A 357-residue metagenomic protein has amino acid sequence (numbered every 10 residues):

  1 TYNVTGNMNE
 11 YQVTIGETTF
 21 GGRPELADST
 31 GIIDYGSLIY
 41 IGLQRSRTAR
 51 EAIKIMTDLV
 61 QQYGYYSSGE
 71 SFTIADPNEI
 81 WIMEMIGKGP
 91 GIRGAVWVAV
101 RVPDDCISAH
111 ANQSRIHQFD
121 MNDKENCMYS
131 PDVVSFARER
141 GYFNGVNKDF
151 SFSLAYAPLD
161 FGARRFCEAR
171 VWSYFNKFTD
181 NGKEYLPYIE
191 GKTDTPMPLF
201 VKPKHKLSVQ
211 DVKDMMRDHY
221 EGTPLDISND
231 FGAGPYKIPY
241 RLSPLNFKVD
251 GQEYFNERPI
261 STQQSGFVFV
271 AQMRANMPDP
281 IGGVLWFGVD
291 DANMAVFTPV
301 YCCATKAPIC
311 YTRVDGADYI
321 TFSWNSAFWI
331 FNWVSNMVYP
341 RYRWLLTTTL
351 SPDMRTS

Functional and structural regions predicted by a protein language model:
T1-D34, I55-L207: A contiguous strand-loop segment
E25-S29, S37-S46: Second-shell loop/turn segments in exported
Y35-L38, S265: Catalytic-loop motifs flanking and including active-site residues across diverse enzymes
L43-R47, T57-Y65, R274: Hydrophobic/aromatic-lined pockets within catalytic cores
N126, H205, V209, T347 (+1 more regions): Intrinsic-disorder-associated interaction segments
F136-G288: Glycine-rich, aromatic-lined ligand/substrate-binding cores of catalytic and carbohydrate-binding domains
Y236-S357: Substrate-recognition/cap regions that form aromatic- and gly/pro-loop-enriched pockets for small-molecule ligands
